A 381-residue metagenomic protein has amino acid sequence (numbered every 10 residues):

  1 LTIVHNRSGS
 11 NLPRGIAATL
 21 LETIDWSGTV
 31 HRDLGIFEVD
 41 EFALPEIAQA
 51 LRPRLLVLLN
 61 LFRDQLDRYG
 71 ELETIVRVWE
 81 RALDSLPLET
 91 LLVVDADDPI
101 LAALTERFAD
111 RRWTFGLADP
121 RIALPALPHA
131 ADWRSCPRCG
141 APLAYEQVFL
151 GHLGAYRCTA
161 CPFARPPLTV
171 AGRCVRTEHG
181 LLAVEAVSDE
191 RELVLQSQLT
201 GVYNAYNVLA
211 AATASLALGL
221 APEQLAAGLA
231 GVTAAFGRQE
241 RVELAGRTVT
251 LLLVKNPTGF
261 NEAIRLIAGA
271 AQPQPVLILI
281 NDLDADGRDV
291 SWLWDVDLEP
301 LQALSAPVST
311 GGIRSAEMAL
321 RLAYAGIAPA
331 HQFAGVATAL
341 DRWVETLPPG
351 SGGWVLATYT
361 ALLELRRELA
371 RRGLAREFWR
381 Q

Functional and structural regions predicted by a protein language model:
L1-V4: A conserved segment at the C-terminal end of the G1
S8-L51, L55-L58: Conserved nucleotide-sensing/catalytic segment adjacent to the nucleotide-binding pocket in NTP-handling enzymes
E38, L59, V93, N207 (+3 more regions): Residue-level signal for inorganic ion chemistry
V39-D64, A103-V194: Extended acidic/charged loop-beta regions that coordinate divalent cations and stabilize anionic phosphate/carboxylate
Q49-R52, L83-L88, T105-A109, G269-Q272 (+1 more regions): Short, conserved loop/helix-junction motifs that constitute active-site signature segments in enzyme catalytic cores
P53-N60, V76-R81, R111-L117, P300 (+1 more regions): A short, gly/pro- and small-residue-rich
W133, G140-A141, L153-R165, T213-A221 (+1 more regions): ATP-dependent carboxylate-amine ligase
A160-Q239: Long, charge-rich boundary regions
